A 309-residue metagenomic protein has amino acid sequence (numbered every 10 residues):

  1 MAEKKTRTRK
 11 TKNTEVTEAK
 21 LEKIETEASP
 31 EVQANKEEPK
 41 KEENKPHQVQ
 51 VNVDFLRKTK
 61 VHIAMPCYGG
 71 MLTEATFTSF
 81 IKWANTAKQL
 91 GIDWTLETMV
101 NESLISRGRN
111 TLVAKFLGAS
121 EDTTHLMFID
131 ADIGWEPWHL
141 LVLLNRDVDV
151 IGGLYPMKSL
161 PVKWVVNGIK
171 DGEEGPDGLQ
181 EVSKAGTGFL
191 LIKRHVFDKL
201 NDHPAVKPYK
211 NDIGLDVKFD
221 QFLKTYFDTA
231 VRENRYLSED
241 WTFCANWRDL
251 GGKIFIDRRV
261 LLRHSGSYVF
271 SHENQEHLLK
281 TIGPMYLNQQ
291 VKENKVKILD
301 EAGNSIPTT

Functional and structural regions predicted by a protein language model:
A2-N13, E37: Arg/Lys-rich low-complexity patches in intrinsically disordered regions that function as generic
K36-S103: N-proximal low-complexity "stem/linker" segments adjacent to membrane-targeting elements
L56-K58, V206-T309: C-terminal catalytic/acceptor-binding lobe
I105-R109, D240: Conserved donor sugar-nucleotide recognition element shared by glycan-biosynthetic enzymes
T111-H125: Active-site nucleotide-sugar/metal-binding loop of Leloir-type enzymes
D122-G134: Short beta-strand-to-loop acidic/aromatic patch adjacent to the donor-nucleotide binding site
H125, D149-V150, I254: Short, Asp-centered acidic motifs that coordinate Mg2+ and/or phosphate in catalytic or ligand-binding sites
E136-D228: Conserved catalytic core of nucleotide-sugar-dependent glycosyltransferases
